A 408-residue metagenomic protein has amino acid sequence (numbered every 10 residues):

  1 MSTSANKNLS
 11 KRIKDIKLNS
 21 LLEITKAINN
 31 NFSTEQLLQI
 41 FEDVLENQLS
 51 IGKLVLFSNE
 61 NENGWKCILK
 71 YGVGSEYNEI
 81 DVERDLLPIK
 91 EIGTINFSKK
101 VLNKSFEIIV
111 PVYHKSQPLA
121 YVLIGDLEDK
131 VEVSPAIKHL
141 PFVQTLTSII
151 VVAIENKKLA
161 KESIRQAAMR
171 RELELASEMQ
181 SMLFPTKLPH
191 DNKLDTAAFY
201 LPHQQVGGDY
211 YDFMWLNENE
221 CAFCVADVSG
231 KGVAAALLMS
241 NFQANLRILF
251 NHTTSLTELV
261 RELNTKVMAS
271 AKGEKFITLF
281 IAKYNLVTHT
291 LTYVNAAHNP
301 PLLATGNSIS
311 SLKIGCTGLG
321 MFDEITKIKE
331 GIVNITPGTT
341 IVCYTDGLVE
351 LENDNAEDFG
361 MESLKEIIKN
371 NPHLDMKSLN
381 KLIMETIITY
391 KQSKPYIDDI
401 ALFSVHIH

Functional and structural regions predicted by a protein language model:
M1-N30, E35: Signal-transmission linkers at sensory-effector interfaces
S2-S10, L119-L146, K231, K329 (+2 more regions): Regulatory loop-to-helix N-cap segments in sensory/regulatory domains that couple ligand/signal detection
E42-N47, L54-I80, E218, V228: GAF sensory/regulatory domain recognition with acknowledged cross-activation on helical regulatory dimers
N61-K104, I309-C316: Acidic/proline- and glycine-rich, intrinsically disordered low-complexity segments that serve as regulatory linkers
F97-K99, K104-H114, P118-A120: A short, aliphatic-rich beta-strand micro-motif
V133-E155, N241, T336-P337: Amphipathic alpha-helical "output/dimerization" segments
A160, I164-V342, Q392-H408: … and, occasionally, acidic/histidine-rich disordered N-termini of signaling adaptors
A234-H252, I335, T339-K394: Active-site-proximal, acidic helix/loop segment immediately C-terminal to a metal-coordinating Asp/Glu
